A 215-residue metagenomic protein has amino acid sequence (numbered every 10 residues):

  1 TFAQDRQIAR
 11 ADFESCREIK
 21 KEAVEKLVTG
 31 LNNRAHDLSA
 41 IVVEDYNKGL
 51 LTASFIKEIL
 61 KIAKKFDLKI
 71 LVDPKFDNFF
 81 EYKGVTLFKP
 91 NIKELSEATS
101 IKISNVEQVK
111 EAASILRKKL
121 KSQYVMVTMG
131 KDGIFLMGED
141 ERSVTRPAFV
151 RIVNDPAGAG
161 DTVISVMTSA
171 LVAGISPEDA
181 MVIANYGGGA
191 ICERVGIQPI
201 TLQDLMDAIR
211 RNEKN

Functional and structural regions predicted by a protein language model:
T1-R34: Conserved phosphate-binding/catalytic loop of the ribokinase/pfkB sugar-kinase fold
F2, V85-K93: Non-cysteine beta-strand/loop elements that form the S-adenosyl-L-methionine
I8-A11, V72, F88: Long, contiguous hydrophobic alpha-helical segments, chiefly transmembrane helices and signal peptides
F13, P90, A148-F149: Active-site donor-binding loop signature of nucleotide-sugar glycosyltransferases
F13-S15, V43-Y46: Short glycine-centered, acidic/aromatic-flanked micro-motifs in structured strand/loop junctions that mark active-site
E18, D37, E44, S54-G84 (+3 more regions): Conserved phosphate-binding/catalytic region of the ribokinase-like
N47-L51: Glycine-rich phosphate-binding loops at beta-strand->alpha-helix junctions
